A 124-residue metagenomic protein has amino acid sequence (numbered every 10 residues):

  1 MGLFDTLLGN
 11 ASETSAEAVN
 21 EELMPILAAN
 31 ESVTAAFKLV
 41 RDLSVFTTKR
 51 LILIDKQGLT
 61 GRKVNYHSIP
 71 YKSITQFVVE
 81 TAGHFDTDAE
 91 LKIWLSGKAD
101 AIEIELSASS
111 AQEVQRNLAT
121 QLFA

Functional and structural regions predicted by a protein language model:
M1-S44, D100, S107-S109, A124: Anionic N-terminal interaction surfaces
N10-L23, I52-H67, T120-L122: Charged, low-complexity, helix/coiled-coil-prone segments
E22, A35, Y71-V79, E103-E105 (+1 more regions): Hydrophobic transmembrane alpha-helix bundles
L27-L43, T47-A99: Phosphoinositide-binding peripheral membrane targeting modules
K92-A124: Low-complexity intrinsically disordered segments
